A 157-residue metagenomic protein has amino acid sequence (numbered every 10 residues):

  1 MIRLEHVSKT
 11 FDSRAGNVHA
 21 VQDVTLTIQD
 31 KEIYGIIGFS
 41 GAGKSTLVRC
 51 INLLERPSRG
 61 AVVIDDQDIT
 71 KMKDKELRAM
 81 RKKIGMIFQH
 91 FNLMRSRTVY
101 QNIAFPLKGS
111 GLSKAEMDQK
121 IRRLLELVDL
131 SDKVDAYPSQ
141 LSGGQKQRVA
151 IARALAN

Functional and structural regions predicted by a protein language model:
N52: Helix-to-loop junction immediately C-terminal to a conserved catalytic motif
G60-D68, M80, K120: Conserved ABC transporter NBD signature motif
Q67-D68, A104, K108, K114-D132: Conserved ABC ATPase "signature" region
S96-F105: Short coil-to-helix segment of the ABC ATPase nucleotide-binding domain corresponding to the Q-loop/switch region
L130, V134, A154-L155: ABC ATPase C-loop
Y137-L141, Q145: Conserved ABC ATPase signature
I151: Hydrophobic anchor residue at the start of the ABC signature
